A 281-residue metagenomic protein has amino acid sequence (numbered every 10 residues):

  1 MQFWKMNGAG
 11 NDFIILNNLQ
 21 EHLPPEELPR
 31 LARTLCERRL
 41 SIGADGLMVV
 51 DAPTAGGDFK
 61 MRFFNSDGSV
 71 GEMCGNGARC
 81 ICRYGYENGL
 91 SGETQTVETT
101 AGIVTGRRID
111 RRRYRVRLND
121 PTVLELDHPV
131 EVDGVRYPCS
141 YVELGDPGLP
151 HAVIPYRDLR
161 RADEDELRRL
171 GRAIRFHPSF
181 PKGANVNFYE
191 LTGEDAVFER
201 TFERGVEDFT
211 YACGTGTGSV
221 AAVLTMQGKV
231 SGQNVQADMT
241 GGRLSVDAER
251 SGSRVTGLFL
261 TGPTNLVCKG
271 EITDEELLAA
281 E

Functional and structural regions predicted by a protein language model:
M1-D110, V153-E281: A glycine-rich beta-to-alpha transition motif near the start of alpha/beta enzyme domains, typified by
D51, V132-G134, L144, A248: Surface-exposed beta-strand edges and flanking loops
V116-L118: Intrinsically disordered, low-complexity regions enriched in acidic/Ser/Thr/Pro/Gln residues
D120-V142, R169: Active-site glycine-rich loop that binds ribose-phosphate moieties when present
T122, P147-P150, T264-L266: Glycine-rich beta-alpha junction loops
V135-D163: Internal active-site segments that recognize and position negatively charged phosphoryl groups and nucleotide moieties
